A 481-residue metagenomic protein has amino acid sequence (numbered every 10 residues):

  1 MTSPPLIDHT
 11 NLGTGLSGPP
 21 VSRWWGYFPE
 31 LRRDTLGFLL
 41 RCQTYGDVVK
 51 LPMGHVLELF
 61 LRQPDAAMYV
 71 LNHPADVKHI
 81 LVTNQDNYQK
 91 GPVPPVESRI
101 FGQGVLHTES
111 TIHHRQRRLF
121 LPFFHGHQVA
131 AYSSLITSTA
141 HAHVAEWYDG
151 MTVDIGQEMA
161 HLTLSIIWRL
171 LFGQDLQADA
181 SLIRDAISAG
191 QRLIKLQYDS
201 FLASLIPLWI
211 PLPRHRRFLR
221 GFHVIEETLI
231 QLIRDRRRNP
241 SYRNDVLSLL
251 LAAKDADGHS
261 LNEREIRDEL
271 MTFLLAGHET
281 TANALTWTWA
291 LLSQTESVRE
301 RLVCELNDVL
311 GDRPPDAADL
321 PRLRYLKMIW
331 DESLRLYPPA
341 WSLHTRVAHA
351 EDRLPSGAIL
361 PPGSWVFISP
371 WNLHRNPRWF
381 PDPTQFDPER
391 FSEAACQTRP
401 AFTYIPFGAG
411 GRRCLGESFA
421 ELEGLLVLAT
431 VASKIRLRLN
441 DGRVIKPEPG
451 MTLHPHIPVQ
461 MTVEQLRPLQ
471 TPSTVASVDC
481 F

Functional and structural regions predicted by a protein language model:
T2-P19, V82, Q89-E97, T108 (+4 more regions): Cytochrome P450 heme-thiolate monooxygenase catalytic core
T2-T111, R115, A130, L135-A142 (+7 more regions): N-terminal membrane-proximal hinge/A-helix region immediately C-terminal to the signal-anchor transmembrane segment
S3-L16, Q43-Y45, A140, V144 (+4 more regions): Cytochrome P450 proximal C-terminal region
W25-V49, E227, Q231, R313-A358: Conserved cytochrome P450 K-helix E-x-x-R motif and the immediately C-terminal K′/meander segment
T280-V298, V303-E305, S418-S433: Cytochrome P450 catalytic-core helices
I368-A395: Conserved cytochrome P450 K-helix/beta-meander segment immediately N-terminal to the heme-binding cysteine loop
